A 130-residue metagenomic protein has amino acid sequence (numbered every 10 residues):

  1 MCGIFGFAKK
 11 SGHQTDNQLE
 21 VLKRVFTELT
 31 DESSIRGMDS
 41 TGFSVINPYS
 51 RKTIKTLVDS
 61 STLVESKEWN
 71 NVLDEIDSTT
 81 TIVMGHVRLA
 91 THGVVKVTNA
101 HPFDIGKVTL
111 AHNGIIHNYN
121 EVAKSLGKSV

Functional and structural regions predicted by a protein language model:
M1-I115, Y119-N120, S125: N-terminal glutamine amidotransferase
L126-V130: Conserved glycine-bearing catalytic or ligand-binding loops at nucleotide- and phosphate-handling centers of large
